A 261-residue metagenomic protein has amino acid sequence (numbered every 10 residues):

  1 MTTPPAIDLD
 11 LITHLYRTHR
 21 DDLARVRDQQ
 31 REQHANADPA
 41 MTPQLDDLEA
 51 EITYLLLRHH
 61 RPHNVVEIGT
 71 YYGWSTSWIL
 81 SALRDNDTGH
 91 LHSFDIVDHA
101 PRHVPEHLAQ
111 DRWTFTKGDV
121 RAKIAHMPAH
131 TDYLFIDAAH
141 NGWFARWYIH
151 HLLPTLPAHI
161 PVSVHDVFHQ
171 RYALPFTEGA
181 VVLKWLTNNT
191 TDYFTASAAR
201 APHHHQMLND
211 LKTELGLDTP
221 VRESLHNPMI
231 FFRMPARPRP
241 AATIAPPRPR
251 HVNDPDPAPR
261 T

Functional and structural regions predicted by a protein language model:
M1-Q44: Rossmann-like AdoMet
P39, P43-Q44, A50-T261: S-adenosylmethionine/decaboxylated-SAM
